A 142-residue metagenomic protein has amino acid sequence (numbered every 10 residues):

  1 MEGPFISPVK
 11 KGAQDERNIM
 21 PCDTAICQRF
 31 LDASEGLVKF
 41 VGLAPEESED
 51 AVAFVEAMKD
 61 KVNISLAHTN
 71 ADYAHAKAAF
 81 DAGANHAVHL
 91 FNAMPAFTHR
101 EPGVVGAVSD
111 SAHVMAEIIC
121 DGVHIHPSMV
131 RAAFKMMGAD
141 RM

Functional and structural regions predicted by a protein language model:
E2-P102: Histidine/acidic-residue-rich, glycine-tolerant segments that coordinate divalent metal ions
H75-M142: Active-site-adjacent C-terminal substructures of enzyme catalytic domains
